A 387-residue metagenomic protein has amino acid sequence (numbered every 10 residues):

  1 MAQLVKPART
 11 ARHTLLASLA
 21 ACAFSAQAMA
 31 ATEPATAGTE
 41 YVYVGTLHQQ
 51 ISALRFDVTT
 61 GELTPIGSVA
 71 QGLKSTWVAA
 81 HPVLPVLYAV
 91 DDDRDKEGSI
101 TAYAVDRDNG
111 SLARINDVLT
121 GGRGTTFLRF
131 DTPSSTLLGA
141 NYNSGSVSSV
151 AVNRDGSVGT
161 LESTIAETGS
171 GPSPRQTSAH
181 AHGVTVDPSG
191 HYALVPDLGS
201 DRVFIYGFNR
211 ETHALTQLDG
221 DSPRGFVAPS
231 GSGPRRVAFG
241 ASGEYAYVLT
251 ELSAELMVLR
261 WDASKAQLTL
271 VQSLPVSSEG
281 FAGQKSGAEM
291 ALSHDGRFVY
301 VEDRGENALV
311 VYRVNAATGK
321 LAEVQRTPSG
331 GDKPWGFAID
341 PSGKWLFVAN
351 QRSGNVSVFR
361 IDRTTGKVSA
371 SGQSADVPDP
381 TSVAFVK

Functional and structural regions predicted by a protein language model:
T36-G38, H81-L84, D131-S134, P188-S189 (+4 more regions): Residue-level detector of Asp-centered blade-edge/turn motifs that repeat once per structural unit in beta-propeller
Q49-Q50, D93-E97, N143-S146, S200-R202 (+3 more regions): Short glycine/acidic-enriched loop and turn motifs that connect beta-strands
R55-G61, Y103-G110, S149-T160, G207-T216 (+3 more regions): Short loop/turn segments immediately following beta-strands, especially the blade-tip and inter-blade linker loops
T64-A70, A113-V118, G169-P174, D219-V227 (+3 more regions): A short beta-strand motif characteristic of beta-propeller blades
S111-G183: Asp-box/WD-like beta-propeller blade repeats and closely related beta-sheet repeat scaffolds
K285-T318, V324-V348: Loop/turn-rich, solvent-exposed surfaces of beta-rich toroidal or solenoidal domains
